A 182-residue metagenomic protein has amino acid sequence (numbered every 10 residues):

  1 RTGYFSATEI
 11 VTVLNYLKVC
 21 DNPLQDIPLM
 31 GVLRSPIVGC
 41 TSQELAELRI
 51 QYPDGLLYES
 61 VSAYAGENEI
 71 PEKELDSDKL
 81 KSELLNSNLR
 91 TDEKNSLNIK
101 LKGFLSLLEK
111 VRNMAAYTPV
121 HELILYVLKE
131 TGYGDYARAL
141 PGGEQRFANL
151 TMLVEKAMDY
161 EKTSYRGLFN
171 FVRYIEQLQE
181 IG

Functional and structural regions predicted by a protein language model:
R1-S62, N98-I99, S106, K110-A116 (+2 more regions): Conserved motor-region signature of P-loop NTPase helicases/translocases
Q51-E83, L101-F104: Accessory alpha-helical DNA-binding modules that contact the DNA backbone or grooves
